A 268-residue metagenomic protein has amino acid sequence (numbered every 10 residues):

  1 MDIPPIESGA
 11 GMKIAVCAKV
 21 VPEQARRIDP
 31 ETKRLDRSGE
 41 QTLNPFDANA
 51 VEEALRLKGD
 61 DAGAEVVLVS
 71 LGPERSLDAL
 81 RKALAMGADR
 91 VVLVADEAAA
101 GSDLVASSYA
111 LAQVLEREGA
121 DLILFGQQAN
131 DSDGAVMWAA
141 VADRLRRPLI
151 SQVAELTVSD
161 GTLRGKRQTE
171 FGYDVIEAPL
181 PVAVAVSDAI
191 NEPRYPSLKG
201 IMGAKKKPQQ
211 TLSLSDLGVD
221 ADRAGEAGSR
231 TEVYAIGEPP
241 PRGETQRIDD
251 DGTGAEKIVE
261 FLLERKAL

Functional and structural regions predicted by a protein language model:
D2-L268: N-terminal glycine-rich FAD/FM-binding segment characteristic of electron-transfer flavoproteins
